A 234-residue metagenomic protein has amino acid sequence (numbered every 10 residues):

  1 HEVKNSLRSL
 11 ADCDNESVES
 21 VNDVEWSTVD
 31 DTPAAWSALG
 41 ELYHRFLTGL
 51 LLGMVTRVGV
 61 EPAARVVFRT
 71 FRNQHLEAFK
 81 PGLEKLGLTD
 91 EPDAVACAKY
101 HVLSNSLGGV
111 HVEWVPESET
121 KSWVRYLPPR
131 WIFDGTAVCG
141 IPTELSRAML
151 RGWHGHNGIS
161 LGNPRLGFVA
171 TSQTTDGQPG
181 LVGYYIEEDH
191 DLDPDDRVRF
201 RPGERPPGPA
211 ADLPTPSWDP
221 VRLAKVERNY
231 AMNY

Functional and structural regions predicted by a protein language model:
E2-W123, R130-M149, I159, N163-G180 (+1 more regions): N-terminal accessory segment detector
